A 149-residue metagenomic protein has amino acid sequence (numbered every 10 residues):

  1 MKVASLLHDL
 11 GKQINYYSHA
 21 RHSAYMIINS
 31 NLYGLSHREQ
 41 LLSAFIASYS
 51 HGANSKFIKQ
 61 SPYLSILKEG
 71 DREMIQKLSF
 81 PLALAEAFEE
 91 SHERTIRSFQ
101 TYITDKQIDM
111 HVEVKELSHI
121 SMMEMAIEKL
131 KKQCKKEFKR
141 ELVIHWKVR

Functional and structural regions predicted by a protein language model:
M1-T101: Divalent metal-dependent catalytic cores for phosphoryl transfer on phosphate-bearing substrates
S5, V112-V114, W146: Flexible glycine-/small-residue-rich
K77-F80, M122-A126: Short amphipathic alpha-helical segments
M110-M125: A short interface-forming secondary-structure element
M125-R140: C-terminal, non-catalytic interaction/recognition modules in large multi-subunit enzymes and RNPs
E137-R149: A short amphipathic beta-strand at an alpha->beta junction
